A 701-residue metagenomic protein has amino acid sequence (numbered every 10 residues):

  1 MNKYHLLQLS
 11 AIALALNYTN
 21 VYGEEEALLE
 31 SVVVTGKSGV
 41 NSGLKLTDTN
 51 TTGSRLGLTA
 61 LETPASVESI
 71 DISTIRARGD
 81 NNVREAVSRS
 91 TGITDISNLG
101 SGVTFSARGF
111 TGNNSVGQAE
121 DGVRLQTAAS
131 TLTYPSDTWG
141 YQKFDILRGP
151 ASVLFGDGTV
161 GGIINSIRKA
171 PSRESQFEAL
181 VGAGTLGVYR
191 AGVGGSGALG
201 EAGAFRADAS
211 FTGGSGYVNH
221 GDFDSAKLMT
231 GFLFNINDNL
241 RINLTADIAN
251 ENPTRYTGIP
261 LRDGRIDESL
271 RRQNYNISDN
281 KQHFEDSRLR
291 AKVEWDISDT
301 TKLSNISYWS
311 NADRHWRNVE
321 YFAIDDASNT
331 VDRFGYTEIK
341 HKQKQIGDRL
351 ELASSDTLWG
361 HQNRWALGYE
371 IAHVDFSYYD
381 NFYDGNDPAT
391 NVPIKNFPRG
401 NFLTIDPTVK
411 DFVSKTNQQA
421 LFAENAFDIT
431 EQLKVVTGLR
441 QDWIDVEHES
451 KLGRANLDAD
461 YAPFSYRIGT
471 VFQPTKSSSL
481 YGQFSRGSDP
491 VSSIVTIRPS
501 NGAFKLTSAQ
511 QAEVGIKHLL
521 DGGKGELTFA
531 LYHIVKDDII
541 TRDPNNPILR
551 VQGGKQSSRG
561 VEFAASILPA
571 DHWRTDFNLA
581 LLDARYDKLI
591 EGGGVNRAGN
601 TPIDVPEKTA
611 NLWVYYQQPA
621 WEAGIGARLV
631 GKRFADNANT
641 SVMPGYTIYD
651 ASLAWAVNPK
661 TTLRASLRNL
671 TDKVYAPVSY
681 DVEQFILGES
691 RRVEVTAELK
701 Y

Functional and structural regions predicted by a protein language model:
A27-E174, V514, D681-E683: Acidic, small-polar-rich N-terminal luminal/periplasmic segments of exported/outer-membrane proteins
Q176-E178, A183-G214, V218-Y256, D279-D296 (+1 more regions): Transmembrane beta-barrel wall of Gram-negative outer-membrane proteins
L233-N237, Q343, Q362-R364, E370-V374 (+6 more regions): Structural signature of Gram-negative outer-membrane beta-barrels, strongest in the C-terminal barrel of TonB-dependent
L261-Q273, I324-R333, Y379-V409, L457 (+4 more regions): Surface-exposed loop/turn segments flanking beta-strands in extracellular/periplasmic regions
L289-A312, F334-S450: Face-selective signature of the C-terminal outer-membrane beta-barrel domain
K292-D296, K302-Y308, A312-E320, Q473 (+3 more regions): Membrane-embedded beta-barrel scaffold of Gram-negative outer-membrane proteins
E431-Q432, H533, Q552-A638, A656-T662 (+2 more regions): Gram-negative outer-membrane beta-barrel transporters
G515, F685-Y701: Outer-membrane beta-barrel "beta-signal"
